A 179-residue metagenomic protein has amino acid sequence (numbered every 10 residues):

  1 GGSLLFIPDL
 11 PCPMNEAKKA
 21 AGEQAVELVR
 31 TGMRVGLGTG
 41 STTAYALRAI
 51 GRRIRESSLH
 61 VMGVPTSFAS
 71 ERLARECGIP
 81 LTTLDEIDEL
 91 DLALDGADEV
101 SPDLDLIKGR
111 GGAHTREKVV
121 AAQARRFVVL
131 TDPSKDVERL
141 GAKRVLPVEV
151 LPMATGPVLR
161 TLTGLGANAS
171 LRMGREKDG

Functional and structural regions predicted by a protein language model:
G1-G2: Residue-identity detector for glycine
F6-L92: N-terminal glycine-/serine-/threonine-rich phosphate-binding loop
N15-K19, F68-G179: Conserved phosphate- and dinucleotide-binding cores of soluble alpha/beta proteins, encompassing both enzyme active
